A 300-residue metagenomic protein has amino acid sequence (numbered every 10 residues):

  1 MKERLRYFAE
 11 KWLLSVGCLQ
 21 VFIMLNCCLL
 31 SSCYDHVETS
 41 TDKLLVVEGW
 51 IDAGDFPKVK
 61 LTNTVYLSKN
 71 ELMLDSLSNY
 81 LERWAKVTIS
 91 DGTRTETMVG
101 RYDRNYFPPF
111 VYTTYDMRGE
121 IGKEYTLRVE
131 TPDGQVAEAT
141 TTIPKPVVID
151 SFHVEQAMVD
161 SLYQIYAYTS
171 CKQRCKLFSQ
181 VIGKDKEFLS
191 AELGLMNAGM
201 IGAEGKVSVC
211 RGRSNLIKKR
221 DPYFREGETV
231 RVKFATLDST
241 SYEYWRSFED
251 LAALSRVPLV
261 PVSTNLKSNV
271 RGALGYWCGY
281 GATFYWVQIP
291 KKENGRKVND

Functional and structural regions predicted by a protein language model:
M1-T41: Bacterial Sec-dependent N-terminal signal peptides
C33-D300: A sequence/structural signal for flexible, mid-protein segments enriched in small/helix-disrupting residues
